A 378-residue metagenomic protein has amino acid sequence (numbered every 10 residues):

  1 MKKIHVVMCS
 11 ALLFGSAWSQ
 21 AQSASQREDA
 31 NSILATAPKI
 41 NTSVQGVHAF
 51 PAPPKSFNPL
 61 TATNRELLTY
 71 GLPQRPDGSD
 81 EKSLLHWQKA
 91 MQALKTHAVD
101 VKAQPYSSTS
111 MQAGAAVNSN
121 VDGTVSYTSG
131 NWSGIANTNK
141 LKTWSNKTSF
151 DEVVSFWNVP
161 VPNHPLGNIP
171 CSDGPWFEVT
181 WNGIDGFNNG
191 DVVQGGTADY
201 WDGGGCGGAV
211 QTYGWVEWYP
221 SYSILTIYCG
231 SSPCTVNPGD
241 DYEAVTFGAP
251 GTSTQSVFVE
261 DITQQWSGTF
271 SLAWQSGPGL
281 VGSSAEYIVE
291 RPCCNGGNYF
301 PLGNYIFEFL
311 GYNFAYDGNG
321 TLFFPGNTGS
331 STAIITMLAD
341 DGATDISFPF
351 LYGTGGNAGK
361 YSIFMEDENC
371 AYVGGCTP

Functional and structural regions predicted by a protein language model:
M1-V7: Bacterial N-terminal signal peptides that target proteins for export
M8-S16: Bacterial N-terminal signal peptides
A17-A21: Sec/Tat signal peptide C-region and signal peptidase I cleavage site
Q22-P378: Exposed, interaction-prone regions of secreted/extracellular proteins
